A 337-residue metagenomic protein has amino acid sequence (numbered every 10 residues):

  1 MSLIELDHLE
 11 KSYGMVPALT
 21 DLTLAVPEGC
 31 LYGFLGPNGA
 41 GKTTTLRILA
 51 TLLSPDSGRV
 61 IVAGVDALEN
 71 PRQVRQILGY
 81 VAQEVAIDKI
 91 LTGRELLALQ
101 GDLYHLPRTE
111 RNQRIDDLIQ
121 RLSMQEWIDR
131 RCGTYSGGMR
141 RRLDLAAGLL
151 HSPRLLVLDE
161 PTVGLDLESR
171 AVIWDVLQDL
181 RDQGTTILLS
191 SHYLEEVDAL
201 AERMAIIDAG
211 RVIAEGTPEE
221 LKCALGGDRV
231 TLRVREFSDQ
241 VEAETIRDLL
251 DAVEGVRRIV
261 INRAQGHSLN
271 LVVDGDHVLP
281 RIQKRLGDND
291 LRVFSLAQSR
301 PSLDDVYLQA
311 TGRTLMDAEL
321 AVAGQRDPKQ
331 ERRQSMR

Functional and structural regions predicted by a protein language model:
S2-A214: ABC transporter nucleotide-binding domains
D7, R233, N262, A297-S299: Solvent-exposed beta-strand sheet faces enriched in polar/charged residues
A18, E196, D239-E242, V278 (+1 more regions): Short phosphate-engaging motifs
V65-L68, V212, F237, D276 (+1 more regions): Short, surface-exposed acidic/glycine-rich loop or hinge patches that mediate macromolecular interfaces
G79, H105, D144, G226 (+3 more regions): A generic structural signal for secondary-structure junctions that act as hinges or helix/strand caps at the edges
D175-V273: ABC transporter nucleotide-binding domain
D274-R337: C-terminal coupling/interaction segments
